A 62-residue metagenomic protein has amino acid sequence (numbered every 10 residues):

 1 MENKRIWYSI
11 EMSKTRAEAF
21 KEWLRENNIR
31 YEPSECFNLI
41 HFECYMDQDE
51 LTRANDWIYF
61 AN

Functional and structural regions predicted by a protein language model:
M1-R30, S34-N38: N-terminal acidic leader/helix
R16, Q48-E50: Residues that cap or initiate secondary-structure elements
W23-R25, L51-N62: Short amphipathic alpha-helices in soluble, non-transmembrane regions that often serve as interface/regulatory elements
C36-L39, F60-N62: Short, surface-exposed, polar/charged, turn-prone segments marking secondary-structure boundaries
F37-Q48: A generic structural motif
